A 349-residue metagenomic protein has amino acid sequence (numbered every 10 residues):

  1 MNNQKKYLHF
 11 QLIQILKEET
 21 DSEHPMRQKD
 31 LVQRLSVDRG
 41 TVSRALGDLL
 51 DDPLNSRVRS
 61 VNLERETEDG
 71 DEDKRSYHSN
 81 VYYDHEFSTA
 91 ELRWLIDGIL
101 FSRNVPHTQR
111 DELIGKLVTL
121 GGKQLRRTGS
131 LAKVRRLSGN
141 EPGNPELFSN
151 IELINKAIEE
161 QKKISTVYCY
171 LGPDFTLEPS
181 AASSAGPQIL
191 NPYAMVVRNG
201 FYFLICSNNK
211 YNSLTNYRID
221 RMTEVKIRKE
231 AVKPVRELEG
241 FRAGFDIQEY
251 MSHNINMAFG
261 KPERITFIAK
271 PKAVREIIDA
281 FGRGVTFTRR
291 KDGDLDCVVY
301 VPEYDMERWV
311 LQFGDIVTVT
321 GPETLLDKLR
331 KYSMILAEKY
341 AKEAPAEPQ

Functional and structural regions predicted by a protein language model:
M1-F101, S183, I189, I335-Q349: Short, basic/aromatic recognition patches that contact phosphate-bearing ligands
F10, E86-L177: Bulky hydrophobic/aromatic content
L12, L95, Q161, M195 (+2 more regions): A residue-level signal for conserved active-site and pocket-lining positions in enzyme catalytic cores
E23, K163, F201, D292-V298: A generic structural signal for beta-strand entry/edge sites
P25, I189, N216, I268 (+1 more regions): Short aromatic/basic micro-patch
E66, V196-R198, R290: Short beta-strand micro-motifs enriched in acidic
S138-I265: Core beta-strand-centered patch of the WYL/Sm-like small regulatory domain
G244-Q349: Polybasic (Lys/Arg-rich)
